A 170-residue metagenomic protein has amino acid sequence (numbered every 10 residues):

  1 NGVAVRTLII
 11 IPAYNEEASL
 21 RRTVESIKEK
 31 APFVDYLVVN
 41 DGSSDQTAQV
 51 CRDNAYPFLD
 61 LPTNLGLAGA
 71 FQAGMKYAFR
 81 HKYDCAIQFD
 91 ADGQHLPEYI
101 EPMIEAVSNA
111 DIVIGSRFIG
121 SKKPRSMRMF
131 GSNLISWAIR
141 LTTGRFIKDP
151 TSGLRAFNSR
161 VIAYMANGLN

Functional and structural regions predicted by a protein language model:
R6-L8: Cell-envelope/extracellular polymer assembly enzymes that use nucleotide-activated donors
I11, V24, F33-S43, L59 (+1 more regions): Short beta-strand/loop segment that forms part of the nucleotide-sugar
N15-K30: Short, well-formed alpha-helical segments that are part of the catalytic scaffolds of diverse glycosyltransferases
A18-R22, D45-D53, E98: Acidic helix N-cap motif at the loop->helix transition within catalytic regions of sugar-transfer enzymes
N40-Q49, G93: A conserved acidic beta->alpha catalytic loop
P62-R80, P97-N170: Acceptor/aglycone-binding surface of glycosyltransferases and processive sugar-polymer synthases
Y83-Q94: Short beta-strand-to-loop acidic/aromatic patch adjacent to the donor-nucleotide binding site
